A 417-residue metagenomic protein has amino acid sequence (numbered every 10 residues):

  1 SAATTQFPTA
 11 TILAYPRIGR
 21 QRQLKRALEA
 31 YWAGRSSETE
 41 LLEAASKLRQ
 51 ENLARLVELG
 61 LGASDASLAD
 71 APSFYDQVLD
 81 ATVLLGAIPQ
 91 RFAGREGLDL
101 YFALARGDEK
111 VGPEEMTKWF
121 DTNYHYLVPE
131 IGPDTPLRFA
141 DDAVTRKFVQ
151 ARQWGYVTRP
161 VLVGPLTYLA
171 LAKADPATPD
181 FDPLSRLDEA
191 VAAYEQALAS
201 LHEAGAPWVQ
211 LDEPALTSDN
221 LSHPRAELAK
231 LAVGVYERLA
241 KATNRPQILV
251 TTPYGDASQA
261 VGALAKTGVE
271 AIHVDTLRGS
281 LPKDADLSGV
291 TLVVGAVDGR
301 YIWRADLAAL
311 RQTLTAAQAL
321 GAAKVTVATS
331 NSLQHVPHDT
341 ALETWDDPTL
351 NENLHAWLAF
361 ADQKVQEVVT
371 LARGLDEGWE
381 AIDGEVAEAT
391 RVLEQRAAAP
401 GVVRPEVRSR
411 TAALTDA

Functional and structural regions predicted by a protein language model:
S1-A417: Domain-level signal for soluble alpha/beta catalytic cores
